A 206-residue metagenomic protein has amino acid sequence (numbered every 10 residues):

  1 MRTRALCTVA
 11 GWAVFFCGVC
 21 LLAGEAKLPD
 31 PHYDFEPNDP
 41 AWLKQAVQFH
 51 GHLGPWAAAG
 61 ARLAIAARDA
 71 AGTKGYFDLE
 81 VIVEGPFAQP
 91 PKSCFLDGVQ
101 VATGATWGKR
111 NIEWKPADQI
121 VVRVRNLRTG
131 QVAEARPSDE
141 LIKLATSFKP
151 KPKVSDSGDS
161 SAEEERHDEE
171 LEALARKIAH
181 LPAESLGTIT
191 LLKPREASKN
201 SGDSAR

Functional and structural regions predicted by a protein language model:
R2-W12: Bacterial N-terminal signal peptides that target proteins for export
L6, L21-L22: Leucine-biased recognition of intrinsically disordered, low-complexity hydrophobic segments
A10-C20: Bacterial N-terminal signal peptides
G24-L53, A59-R206: Non-transmembrane, aqueous-exposed alpha-helical and coiled segments at domain scale
